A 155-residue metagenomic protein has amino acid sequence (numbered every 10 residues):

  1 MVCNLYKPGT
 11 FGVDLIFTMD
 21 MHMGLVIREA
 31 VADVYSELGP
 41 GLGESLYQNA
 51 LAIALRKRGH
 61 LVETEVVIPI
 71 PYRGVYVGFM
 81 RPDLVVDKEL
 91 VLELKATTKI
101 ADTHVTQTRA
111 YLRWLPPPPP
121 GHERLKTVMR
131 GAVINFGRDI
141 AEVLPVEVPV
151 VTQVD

Functional and structural regions predicted by a protein language model:
M1-M21, V151-D155: Intrinsic disorder/low-complexity segments
D20-R28, P40-E44, Q48, A52: Nuclease catalytic cores
V26, A30-V34, A54, R58: Generic non-transmembrane alpha-helical segments
G39, V62, P82-T98, Y111: Conserved catalytic cores of phosphodiester-cleaving nucleases, focusing on short active-site segments
R56-G74: A short acidic/basic microdomain associated with nuclease active sites
P71-Y72, V77-P82, V86: Basic/aromatic recognition patch in beta-strand/loop cores that engages polyanionic ligands
K95-D155: Nucleic-acid nuclease catalytic cores
